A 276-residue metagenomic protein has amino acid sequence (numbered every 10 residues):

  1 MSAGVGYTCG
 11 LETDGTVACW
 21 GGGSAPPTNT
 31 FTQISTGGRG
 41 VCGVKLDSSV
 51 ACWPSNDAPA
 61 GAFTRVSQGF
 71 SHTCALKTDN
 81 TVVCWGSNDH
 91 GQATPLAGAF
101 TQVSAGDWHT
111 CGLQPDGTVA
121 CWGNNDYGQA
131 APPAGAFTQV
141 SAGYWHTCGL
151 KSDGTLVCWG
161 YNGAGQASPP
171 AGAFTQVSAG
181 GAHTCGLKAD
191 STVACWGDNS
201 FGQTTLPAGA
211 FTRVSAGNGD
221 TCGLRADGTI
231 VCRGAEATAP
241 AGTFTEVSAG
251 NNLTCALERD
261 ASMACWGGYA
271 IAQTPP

Functional and structural regions predicted by a protein language model:
S2, T16, S35, S67 (+9 more regions): Ser/Thr/Pro-rich low-complexity tandem-repeat tracts
V5, N29, L46, R65-Q68 (+8 more regions): Intrinsically disordered, low-complexity tandem-repeat regions
Y7-G10, C19, G40-G43, C52 (+12 more regions): Conserved core positions of repeat-based scaffolds
L11, W20-T28, V44, W53-A62 (+9 more regions): Short glycine/serine- and acidic-residue-enriched loop/turn motifs that recur at repeat junctions
D14, D47, H72, D79 (+13 more regions): Asp/Glu-rich intrinsically disordered low-complexity tracts
